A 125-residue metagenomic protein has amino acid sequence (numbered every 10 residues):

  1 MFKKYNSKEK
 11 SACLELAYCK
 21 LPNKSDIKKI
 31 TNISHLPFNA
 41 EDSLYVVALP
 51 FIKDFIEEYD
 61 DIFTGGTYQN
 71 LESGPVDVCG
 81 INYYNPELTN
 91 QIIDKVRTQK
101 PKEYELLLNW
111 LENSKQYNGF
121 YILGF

Functional and structural regions predicted by a protein language model:
M1-N109, N113-Y117, Y121, F125: Acidic (Asp/Glu-rich) sequence patches and key acidic residues that form negatively charged surfaces used
